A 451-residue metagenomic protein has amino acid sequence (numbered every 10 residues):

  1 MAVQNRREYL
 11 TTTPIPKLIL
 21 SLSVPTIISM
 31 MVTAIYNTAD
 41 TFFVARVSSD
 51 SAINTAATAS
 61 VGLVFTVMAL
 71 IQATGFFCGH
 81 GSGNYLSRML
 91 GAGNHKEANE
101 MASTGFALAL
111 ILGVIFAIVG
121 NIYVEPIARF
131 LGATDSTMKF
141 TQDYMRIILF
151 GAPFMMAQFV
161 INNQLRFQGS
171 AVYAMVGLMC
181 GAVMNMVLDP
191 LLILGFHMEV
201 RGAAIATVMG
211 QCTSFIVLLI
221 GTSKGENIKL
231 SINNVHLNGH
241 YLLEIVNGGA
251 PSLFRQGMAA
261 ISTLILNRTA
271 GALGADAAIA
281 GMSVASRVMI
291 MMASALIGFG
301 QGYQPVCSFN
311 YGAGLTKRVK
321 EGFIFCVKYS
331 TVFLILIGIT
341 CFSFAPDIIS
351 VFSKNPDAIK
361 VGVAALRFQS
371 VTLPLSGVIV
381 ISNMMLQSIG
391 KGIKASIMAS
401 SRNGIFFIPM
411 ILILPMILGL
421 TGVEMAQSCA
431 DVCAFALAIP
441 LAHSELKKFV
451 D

Functional and structural regions predicted by a protein language model:
M1-S23, L86-P153, G195-A250, C307-T372 (+1 more regions): Short alpha-helical transmembrane segments in multi-pass integral membrane proteins
I27-N84, G151-M155, L243-N310, S330-I337 (+3 more regions): Transmembrane helix-bundle signature of multi-pass secondary active exporters and lipid flippases
T33, N37, T41, A45 (+10 more regions): Juxtamembrane/transmembrane-helix interface segments of polytopic membrane transporters
I35-T38, R46, T55, M89-A92 (+6 more regions): Helix-loop interface residues and adjacent transmembrane-helix termini in multi-pass membrane transporters, primarily
T38-F42, I118, P126, V160-Q164 (+9 more regions): Alpha-helical transmembrane segments of multipass membrane proteins
T58-I118, M155-A174, G281-A345, S376-M398 (+1 more regions): Small-residue-rich hydrophobic transmembrane alpha-helices
G79, I148-R166, A174-A182, A203-I216 (+4 more regions): Short runs within selected transmembrane alpha-helices of multi-pass transporters and secretion channels
